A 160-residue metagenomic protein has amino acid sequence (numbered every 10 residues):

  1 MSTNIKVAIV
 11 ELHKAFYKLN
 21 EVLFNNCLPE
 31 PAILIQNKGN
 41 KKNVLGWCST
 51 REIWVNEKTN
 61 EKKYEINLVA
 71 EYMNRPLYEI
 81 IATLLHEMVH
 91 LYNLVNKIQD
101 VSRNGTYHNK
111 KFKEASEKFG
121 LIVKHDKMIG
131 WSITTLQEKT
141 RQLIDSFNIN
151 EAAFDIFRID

Functional and structural regions predicted by a protein language model:
S2-R75, V95-D160: Metalloprotease/metallohydrolase-associated module, dominated by Zn2+-dependent proteases
E79: Glycine-rich, basic loop-to-helix element that forms the pyrophosphate-binding segment of sugar-nucleotide handling
A82-V95: Active-site recognition of the HExxH zinc-binding catalytic motif
